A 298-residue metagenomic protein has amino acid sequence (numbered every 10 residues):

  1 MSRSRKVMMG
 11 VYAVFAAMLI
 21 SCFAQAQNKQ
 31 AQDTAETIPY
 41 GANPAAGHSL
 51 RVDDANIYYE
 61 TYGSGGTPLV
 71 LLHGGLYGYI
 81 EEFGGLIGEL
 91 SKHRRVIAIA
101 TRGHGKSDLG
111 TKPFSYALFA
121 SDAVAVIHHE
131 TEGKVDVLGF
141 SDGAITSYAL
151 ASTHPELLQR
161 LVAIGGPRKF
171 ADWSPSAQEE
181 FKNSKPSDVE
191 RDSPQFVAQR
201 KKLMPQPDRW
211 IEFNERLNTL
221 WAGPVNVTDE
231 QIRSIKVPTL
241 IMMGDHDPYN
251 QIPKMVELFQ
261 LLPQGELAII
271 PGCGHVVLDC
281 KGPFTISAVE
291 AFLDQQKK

Functional and structural regions predicted by a protein language model:
A55-K106: Conserved HGGG/HGGXW glycine-rich cap/lid loop of the alpha/beta-hydrolase fold
A98-L138: Active-site loop/oxyanion-hole signature of alpha/beta-hydrolase fold enzymes
I145-T153, R160-D192: Flexible "cap/lid" loop of the alpha/beta hydrolase fold
R216-Q231: Active-site nucleophile elbow and catalytic-triad environment of alpha/beta-hydrolase enzymes
I235, I241-M243: Short beta-strand/loop motif that positions the catalytic acidic residue of the alpha/beta-hydrolase fold
V237, Q251-L258: Short alpha-helix in the alpha/beta-hydrolase fold that links the catalytic acid
H246-N250, H275: Acidic catalytic loop of the alpha/beta-hydrolase fold
P271-K298: Catalytic active-site module of serine/aspartate enzymes centered on a nucleophile-bearing elbow/loop
